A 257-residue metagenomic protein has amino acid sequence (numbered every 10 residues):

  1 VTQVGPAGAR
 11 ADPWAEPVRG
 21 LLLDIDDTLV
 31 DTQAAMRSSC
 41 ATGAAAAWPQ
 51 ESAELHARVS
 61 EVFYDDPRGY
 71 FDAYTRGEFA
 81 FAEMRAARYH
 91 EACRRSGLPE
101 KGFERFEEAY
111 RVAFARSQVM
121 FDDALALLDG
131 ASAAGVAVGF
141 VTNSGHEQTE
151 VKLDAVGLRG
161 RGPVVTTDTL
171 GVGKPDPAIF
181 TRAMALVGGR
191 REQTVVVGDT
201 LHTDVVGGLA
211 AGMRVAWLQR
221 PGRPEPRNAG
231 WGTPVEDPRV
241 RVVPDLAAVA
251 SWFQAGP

Functional and structural regions predicted by a protein language model:
V1-L21, A34, F103, L125-P257: Asp-based, Mg2+/Mn2+-dependent phosphohydrolase catalytic module
V4-D122: N-terminal helical cap/lid subdomain that shapes the substrate entry/recognition surface in HAD-like hydrolases
